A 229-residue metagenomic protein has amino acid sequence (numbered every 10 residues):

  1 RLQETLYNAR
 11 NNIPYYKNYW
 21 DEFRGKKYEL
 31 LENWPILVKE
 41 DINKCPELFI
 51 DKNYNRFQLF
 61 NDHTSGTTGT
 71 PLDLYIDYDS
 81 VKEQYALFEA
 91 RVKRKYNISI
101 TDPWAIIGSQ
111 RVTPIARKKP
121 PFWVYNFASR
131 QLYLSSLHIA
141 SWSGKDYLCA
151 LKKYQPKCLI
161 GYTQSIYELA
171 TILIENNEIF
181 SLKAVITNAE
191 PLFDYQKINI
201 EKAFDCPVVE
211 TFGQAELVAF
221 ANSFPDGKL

Functional and structural regions predicted by a protein language model:
R1-H63, G69-P103, Q110, C149 (+3 more regions): Nucleotide 5′-phosphate-binding alpha/beta core
D41-K44, P114-A116, A219-A221: Short, solvent-exposed polar/charged micro-motifs at secondary-structure junctions
D62-H63, F122-V124, N176: Short, flexible, solvent-exposed loop/turn segments with mixed acidic/basic and small polar residues
P71-L74, T113, D194, V218: Basic, gly/Ser/Thr/Pro-rich low-complexity segments located predominantly at protein N termini
L74-I76, A116-K118, T171: A short secondary-structure junction signal
K82, T113-P114, S141, D194: Loop/helix-junction capping segments adjacent to catalytic residues or to phosphate/diphosphate-binding pockets
K93-Y125, L134-L137: Conserved AMP-binding loop of ANL adenylate-forming enzymes
N126-L229: Active-site glycine/GP-rich loop and adjacent strand/helix microenvironment that borders small-molecule binding pockets
